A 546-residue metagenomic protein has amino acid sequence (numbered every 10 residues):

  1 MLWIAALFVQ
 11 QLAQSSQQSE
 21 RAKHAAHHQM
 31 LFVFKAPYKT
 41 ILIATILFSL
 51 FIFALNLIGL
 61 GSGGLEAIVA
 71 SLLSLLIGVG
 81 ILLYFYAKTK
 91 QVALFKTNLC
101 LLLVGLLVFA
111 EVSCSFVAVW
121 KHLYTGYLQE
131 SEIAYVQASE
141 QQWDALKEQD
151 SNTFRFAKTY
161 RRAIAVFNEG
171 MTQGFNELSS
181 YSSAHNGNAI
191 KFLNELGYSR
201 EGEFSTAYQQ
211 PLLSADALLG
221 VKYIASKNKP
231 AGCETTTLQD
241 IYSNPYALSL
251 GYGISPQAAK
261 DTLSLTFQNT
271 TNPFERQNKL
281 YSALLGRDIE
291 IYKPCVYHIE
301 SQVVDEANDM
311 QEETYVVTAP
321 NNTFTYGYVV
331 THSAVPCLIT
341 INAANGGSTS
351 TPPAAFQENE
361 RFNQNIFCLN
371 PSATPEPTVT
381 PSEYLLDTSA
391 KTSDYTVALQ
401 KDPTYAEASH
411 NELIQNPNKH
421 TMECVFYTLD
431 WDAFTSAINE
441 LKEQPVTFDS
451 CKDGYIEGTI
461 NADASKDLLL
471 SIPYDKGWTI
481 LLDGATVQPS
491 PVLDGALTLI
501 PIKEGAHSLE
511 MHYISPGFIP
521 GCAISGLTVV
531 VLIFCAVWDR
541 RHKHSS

Functional and structural regions predicted by a protein language model:
M1-V136, E312-T314, E504-S546: Contiguous transmembrane helix-bundle modules in multi-pass membrane proteins
L65-L72, L76, Y86-K90, G105-E111 (+5 more regions): Solvent-exposed loop/turn and edge beta-strand elements of beta-rich ligand-binding domains
V104-A134, Q142-D216, Y246-A283, Y474-D475: Extracytoplasmic/lumenal acceptor-recognition loop(s) of multi-pass membrane glycoenzymes
R155-K158, V221-K227: Short, hydrophobic beta-strand segments that form beta-sheet elements in well-ordered domains
R162, A225-P230, D475-K476: Short, polar loop motifs at secondary-structure junctions
A217-G220, T237-E300, H410, Q415-A437: Catalytic cores of secreted or luminal carbohydrate-active enzymes
I289-S546: Active-site-proximal, structured, solvent-exposed surfaces of multi-pass membrane proteins that position macromolecular
